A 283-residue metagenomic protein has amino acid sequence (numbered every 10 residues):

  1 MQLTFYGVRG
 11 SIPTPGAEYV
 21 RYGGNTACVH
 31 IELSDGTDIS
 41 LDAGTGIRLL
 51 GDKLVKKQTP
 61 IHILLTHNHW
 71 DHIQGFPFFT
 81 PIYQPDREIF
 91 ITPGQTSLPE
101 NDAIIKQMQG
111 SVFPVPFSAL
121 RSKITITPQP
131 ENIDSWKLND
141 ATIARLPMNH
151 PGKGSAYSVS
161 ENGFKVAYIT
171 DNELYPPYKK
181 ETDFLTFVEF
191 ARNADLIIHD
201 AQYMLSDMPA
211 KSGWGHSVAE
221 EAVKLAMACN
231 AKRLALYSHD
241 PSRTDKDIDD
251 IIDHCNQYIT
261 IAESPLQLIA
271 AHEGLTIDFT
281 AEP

Functional and structural regions predicted by a protein language model:
M1-A167, Y175-Y178, V188, I248-E282: Binuclear metal-dependent hydrolase catalytic cores
A43, N172, A201: Residues immediately flanking
H67, D171, S238: Active-site glycine-centered loops adjacent to acidic/histidine catalytic or metal-binding residues that shape
Y168, D195, K232, A271-H272: Intrinsic disorder/low-complexity segments
P176-L266: Cap/insert and terminal regions of metallo-dependent hydrolase folds
